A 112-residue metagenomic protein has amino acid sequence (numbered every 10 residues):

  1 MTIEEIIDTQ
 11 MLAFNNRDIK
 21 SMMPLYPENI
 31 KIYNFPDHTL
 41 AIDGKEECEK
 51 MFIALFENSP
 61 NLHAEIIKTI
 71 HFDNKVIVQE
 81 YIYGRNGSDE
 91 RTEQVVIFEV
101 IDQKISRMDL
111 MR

Functional and structural regions predicted by a protein language model:
M1-E4: Amphipathic alpha-helical repeat elements characteristic of tetratricopeptide repeat
T9-Q10, F52: Generic hydrophobic alpha-helical segments
N16-K31: Short, well-ordered alpha-helical segments enriched in acidic and aromatic residues
E28, P36-D37: Short linear capping/connector segments at secondary-structure termini
Y33, T39, E49-R112: A beta-strand edge to alpha-helix "cap/lid" segment located at domain peripheries
